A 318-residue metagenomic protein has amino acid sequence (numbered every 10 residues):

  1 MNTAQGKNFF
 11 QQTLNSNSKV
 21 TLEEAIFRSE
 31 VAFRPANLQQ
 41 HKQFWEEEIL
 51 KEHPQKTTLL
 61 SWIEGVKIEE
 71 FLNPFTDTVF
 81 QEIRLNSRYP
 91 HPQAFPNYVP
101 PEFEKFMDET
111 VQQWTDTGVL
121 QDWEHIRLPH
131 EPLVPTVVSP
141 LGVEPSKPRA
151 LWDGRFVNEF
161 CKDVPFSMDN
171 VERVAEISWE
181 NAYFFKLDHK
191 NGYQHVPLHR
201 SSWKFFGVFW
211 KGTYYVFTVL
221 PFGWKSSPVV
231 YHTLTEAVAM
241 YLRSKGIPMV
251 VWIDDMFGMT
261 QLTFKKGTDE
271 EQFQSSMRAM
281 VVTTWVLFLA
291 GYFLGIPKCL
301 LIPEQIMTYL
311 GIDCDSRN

Functional and structural regions predicted by a protein language model:
M1-P101: Non-catalytic, polymerase-adjacent accessory regions of viral genome-replication enzymes
F33, H91-H232: Catalytic-core region of right-hand nucleic acid polymerases
E47-P90, G142-R149, K190-Y215, T233-M240: Reverse-transcriptase-like RNA-dependent polymerase core
V138-G142, R155, E172-A175, K190 (+5 more regions): Short, well-ordered alpha-helical packing segments
P140, K147-A150, N181-F185, G246-V250 (+4 more regions): Beta-sheet entry/capping signal
V143-P145, V216-T218, V281-N318: A conserved non-catalytic segment of reverse transcriptases and RNA-directed RNA polymerases corresponding to the late
P165-D169, H199-K204, K265-Q274, L310-G311 (+1 more regions): Short secondary-structure boundary/capping segments
P228-T284: Active-site palm subdomain of RNA-directed nucleic acid polymerases
